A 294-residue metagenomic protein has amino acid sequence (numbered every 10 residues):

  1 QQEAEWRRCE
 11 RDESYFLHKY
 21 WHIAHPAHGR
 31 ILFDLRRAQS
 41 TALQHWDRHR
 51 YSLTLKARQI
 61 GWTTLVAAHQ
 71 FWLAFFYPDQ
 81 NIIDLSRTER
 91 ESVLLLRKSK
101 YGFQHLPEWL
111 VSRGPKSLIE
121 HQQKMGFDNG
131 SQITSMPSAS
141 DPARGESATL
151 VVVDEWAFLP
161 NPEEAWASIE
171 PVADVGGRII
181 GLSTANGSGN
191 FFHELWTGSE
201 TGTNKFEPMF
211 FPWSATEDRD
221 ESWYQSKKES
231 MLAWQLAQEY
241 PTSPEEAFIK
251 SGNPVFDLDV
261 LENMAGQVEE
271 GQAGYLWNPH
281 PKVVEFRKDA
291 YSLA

Functional and structural regions predicted by a protein language model:
Q1-A294: Phosphate/NTP-binding elements of NTP-utilizing enzymes
